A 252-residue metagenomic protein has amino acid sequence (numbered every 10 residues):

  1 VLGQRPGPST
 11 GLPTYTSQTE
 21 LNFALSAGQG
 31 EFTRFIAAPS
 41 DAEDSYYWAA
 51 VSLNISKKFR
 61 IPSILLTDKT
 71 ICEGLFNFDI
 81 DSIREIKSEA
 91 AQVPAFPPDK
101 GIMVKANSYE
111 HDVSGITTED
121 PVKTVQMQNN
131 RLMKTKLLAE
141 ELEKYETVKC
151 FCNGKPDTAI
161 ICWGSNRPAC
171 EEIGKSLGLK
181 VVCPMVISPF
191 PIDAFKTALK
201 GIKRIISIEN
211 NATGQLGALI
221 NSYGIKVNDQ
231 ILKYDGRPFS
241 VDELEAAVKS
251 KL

Functional and structural regions predicted by a protein language model:
V1-R5, S88-A91: A glycine-rich helix N-cap at a beta->alpha junction
L2-T10, D41-E43, K69-I71, M185-S188: Acidic, glycine-rich active-site loops and adjacent beta-strand->loop/helix elements that engage anionic groups
Q4-P13, E31-A38, N228-K233: Short beta-alpha connecting loops at secondary-structure transitions that line or flank enzyme active sites
P8, S17-E20, K144: Glycine-rich, flexible loop/turn motifs
S9-T14, A38-A42, L132-L137, K180-C183: Short linear motifs at secondary-structure transitions and domain/linker junctions
G11-L12, E20, A27-G30, A95-K100 (+1 more regions): Glycine-centered flexibility motif
Y15-D68: Conserved thiamine diphosphate
L53-L252: Flexible, low-complexity linker and terminal segments
